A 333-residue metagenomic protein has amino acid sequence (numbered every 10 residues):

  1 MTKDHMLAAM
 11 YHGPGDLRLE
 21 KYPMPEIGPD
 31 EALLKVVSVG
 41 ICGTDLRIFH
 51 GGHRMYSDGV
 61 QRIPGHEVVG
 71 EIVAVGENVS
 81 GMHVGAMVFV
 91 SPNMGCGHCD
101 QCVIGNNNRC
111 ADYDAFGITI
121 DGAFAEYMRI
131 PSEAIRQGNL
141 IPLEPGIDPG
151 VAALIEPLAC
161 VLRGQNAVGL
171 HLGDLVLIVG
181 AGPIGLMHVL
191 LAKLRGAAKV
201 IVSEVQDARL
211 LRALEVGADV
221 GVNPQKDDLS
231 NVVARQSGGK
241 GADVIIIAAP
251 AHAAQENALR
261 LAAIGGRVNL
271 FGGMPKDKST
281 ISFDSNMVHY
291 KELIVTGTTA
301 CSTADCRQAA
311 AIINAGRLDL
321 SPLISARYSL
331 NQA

Functional and structural regions predicted by a protein language model:
M1-A8, E256-R260, I264, S302-A333: C-terminal hydrophobic helical "lid"/dimerization subdomain of Rossmann-like NAD(P)H-dependent oxidoreductases
P23-V39, H53-V103, I141-E144: Glycine-rich beta-strand-centered segment in the early N-terminal region that forms part of a ligand/cofactor-binding
T44-H50: Cytochrome P450 core scaffold surrounding the K-helix E-X-X-R motif and the conserved "meander" helix-loop region
V84, P145-D227, N231: Mid-domain Rossmann-like dinucleotide-binding core that forms the NAD(H)/NADP(H) cofactor-binding site
C96-V179: NAD(P)H dinucleotide-binding glycine-rich loop of Rossmann-like/cofactor-binding domains, especially the beta1-alpha1
V168-L170, R195, L211-I294: Glycine-rich cofactor phosphate-binding loops and adjacent beta1-alpha1 units of small-molecule cofactor enzyme domains
A181, V202-S203, V222, D243-A248 (+3 more regions): Glycine- and other small-residue-rich loops at beta-strand/loop junctions that grip anionic moieties
R235, K276-A326: C-terminal substrate-binding/catalytic core of Rossmann-like NAD(P)-dependent dehydrogenases/reductases
